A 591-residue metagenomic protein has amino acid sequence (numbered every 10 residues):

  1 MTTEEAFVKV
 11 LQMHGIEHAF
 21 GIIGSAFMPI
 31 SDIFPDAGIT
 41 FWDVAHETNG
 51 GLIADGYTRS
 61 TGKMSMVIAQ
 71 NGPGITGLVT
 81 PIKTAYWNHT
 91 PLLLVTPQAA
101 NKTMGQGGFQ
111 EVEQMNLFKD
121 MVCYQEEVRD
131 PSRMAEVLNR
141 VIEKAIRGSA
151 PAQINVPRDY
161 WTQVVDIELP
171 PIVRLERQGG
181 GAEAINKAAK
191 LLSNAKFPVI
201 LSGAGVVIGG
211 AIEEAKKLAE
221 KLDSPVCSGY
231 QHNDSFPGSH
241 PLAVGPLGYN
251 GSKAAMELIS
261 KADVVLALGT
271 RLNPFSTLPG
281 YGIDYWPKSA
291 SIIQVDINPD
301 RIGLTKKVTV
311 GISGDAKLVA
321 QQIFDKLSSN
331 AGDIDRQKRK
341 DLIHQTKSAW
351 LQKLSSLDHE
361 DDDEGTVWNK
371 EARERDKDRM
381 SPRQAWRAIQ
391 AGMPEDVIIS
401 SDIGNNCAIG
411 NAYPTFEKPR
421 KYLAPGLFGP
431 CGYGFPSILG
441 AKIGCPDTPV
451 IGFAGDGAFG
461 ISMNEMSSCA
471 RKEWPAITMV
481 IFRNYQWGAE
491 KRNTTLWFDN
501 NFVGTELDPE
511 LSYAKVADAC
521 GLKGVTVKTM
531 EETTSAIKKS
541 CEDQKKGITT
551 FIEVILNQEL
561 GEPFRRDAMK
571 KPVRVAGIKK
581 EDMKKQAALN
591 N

Functional and structural regions predicted by a protein language model:
M1-N330, I334, G392-E395, W474-M479 (+1 more regions): N-terminal alpha/beta PP-like core and its mobile active-site loop of ThDP/TPP-dependent enzymes
E4-F7, I22-S25, I30-P35, S348-C445: Active-site diphosphate/adenylate-binding microenvironment
I22-G24, W42-L52, V67-G74, R129-D130 (+5 more regions): Active-site nucleophile and cofactor-binding loops and adjacent substrate-binding regions of central metabolic enzymes
V95, T103-G105, F109-Q110, T305 (+3 more regions): Thiamine diphosphate
P151-Q153, A331-W350, L357-D361, F551: Flexible, glycine/charged-enriched surface loops at secondary-structure junctions
N155, S400-D402, E553: Short beta-strand segments
P157-T162, L342-K353, N557-L560: A short, charged, Gly/Pro-tolerant segment at domain boundaries
